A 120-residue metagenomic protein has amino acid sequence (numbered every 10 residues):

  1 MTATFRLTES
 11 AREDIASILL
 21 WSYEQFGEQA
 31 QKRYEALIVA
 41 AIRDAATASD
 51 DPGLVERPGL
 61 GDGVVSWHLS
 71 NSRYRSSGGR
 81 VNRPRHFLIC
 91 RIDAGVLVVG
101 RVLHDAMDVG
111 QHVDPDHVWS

Functional and structural regions predicted by a protein language model:
M1-R75: Basic, Lys/Arg-enriched alpha-helical interface segments
Y74-S120: Enriched for short, Lys/Arg-rich terminal
